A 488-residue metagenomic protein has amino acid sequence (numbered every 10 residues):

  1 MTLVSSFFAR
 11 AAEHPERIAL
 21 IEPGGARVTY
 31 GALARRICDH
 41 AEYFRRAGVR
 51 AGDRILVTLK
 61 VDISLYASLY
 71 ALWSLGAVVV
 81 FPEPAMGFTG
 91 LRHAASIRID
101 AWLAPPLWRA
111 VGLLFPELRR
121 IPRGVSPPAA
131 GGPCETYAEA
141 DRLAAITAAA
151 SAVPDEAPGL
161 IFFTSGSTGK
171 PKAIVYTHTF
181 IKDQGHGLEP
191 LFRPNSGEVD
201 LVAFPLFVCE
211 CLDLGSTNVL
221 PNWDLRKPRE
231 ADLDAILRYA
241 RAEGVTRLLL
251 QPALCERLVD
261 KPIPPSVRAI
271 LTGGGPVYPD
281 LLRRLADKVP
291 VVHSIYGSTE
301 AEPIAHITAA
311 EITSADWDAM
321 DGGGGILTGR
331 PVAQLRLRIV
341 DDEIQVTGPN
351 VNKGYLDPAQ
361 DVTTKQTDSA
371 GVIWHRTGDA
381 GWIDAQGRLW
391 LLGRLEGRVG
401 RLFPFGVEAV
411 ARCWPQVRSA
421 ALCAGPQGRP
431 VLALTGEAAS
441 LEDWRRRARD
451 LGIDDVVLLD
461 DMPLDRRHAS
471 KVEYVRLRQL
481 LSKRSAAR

Functional and structural regions predicted by a protein language model:
P15-E16, E139-F163, K170, R193-E198: Conserved pre-ATP/AMP-binding loop-to-beta segment of ANL
A26, A41-A85: Conserved AMP-binding/adenylate-forming
A47, L75-E139, E243-G244, R268 (+1 more regions): Structural core segment of the AMP-binding/adenylate-forming
Y137, S216, R247, V259-G322: Gly/Ser/Thr-rich phosphate-binding loop
K182-V199, F204-R247: Conserved AMP-binding/adenylation subdomain of ANL enzymes
L248, G348, K353-G354, G378-G452 (+2 more regions): AMP-binding/adenylate-forming catalytic core of the ANL superfamily
D318-T328, N350-G378, L395-E396, P404-E408: Conserved ANL (AMP-binding/adenylate-forming) active-site segment centered on the GW(Y/F)…HTG consensus within
P426, A448-V472, R488: AMP-binding/adenylate-forming catalytic domain of the ANL superfamily
